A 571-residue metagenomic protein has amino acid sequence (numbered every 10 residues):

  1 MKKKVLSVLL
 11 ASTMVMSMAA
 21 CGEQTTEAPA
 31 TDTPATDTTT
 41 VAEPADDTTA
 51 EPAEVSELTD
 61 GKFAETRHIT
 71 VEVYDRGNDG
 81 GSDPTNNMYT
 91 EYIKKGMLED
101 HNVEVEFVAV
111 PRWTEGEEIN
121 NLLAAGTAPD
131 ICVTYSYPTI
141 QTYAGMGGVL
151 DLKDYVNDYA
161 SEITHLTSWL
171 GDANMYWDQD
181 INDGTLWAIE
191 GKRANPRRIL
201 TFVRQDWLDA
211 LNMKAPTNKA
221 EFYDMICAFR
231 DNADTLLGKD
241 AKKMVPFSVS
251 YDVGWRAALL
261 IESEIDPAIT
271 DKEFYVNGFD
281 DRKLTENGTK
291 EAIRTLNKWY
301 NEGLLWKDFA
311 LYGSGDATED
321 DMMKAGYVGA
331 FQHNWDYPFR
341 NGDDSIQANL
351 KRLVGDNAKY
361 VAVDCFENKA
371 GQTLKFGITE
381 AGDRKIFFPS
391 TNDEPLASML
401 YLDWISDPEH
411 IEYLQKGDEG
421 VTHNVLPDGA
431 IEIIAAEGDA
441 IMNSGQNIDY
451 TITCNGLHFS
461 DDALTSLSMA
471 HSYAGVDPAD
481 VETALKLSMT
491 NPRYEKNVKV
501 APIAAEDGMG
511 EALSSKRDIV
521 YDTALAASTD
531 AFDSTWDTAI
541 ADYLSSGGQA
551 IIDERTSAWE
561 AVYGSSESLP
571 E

Functional and structural regions predicted by a protein language model:
M1-V5, L9-L10: Positively charged n-region of N-terminal signal peptides that target proteins for export
L10, M18, G22-E571: Extracytoplasmic/secretory soluble proteins
